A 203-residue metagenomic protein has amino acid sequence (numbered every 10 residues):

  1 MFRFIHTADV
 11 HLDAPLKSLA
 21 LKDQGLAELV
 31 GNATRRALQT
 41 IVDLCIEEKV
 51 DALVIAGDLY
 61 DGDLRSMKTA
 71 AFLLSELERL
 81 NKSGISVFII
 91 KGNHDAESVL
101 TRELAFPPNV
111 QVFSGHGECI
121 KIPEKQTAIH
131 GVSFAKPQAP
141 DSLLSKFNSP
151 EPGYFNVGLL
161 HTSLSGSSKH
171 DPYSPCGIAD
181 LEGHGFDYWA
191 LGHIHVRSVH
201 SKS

Functional and structural regions predicted by a protein language model:
M1-A71: N-terminal active-site segment of His-dependent metallophosphoesterases
A52, D63-S203: His/Asp/Glu-rich metal-coordinating catalytic cores of metallo-dependent phosphodiesterases/hydrolases acting on
